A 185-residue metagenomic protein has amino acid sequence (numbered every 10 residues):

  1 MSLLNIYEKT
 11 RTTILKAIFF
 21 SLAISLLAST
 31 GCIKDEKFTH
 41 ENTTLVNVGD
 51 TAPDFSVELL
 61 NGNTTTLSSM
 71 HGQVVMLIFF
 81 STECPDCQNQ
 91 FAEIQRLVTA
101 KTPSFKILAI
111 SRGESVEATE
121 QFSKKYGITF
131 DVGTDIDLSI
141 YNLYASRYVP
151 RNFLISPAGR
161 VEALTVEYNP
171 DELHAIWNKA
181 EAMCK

Functional and structural regions predicted by a protein language model:
M1-A52, H174-N178, K185: N-terminal targeting signals for export/organelle localization
F55, F79-F80, F122, F130 (+1 more regions): Conserved hydrophobic/aromatic "anchor" residues that stabilize well-ordered secondary structure elements
F55-V75: A short beta-strand-turn-helix
Q73-V75, F80-E83, Y148: Short pre-active-site segment immediately N-terminal to redox-active cysteine/selenocysteine motifs in thiol-based
F79-R96: Conserved redox-active cysteine motifs that mediate thiol-disulfide chemistry, especially di-cysteine Cys-X(1-2)-Cys
T99-D137, V149: Conserved segment of the thioredoxin-like fold in thiol-based oxidoreductases
K124-I128, I136-A182: Thiol/disulfide oxidoreductase modules built on the thioredoxin-like
